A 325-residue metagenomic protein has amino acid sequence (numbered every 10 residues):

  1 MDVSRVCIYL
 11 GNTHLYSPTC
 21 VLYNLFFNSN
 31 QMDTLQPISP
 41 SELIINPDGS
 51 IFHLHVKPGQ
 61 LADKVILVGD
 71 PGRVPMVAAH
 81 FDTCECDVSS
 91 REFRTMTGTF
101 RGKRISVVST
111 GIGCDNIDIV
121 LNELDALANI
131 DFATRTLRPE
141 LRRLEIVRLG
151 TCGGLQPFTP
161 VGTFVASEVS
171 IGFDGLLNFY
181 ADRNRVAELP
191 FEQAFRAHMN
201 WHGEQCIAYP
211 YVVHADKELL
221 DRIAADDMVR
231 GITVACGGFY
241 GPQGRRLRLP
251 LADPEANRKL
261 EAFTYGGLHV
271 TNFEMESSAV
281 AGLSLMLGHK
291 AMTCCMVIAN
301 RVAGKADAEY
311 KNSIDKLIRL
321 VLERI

Functional and structural regions predicted by a protein language model:
L10, L15-S17, L25: Short hydrophobic targeting helices and cationic amphipathic motifs that mediate membrane/organellar targeting
D33-Y211: Metabolite-binding pocket within alpha/beta catalytic cores that recognizes anionic/polar moieties
G154-T159, G282-K290: Alpha-helix C-terminal capping segments
E192-T264: Active-site rim beta-loop-alpha module in soluble metabolic enzymes
R245, L251, K259-L287: A C-terminal functional module that forms or caps the active site or interfaces directly with catalytic machinery
L287-V302: Glycine-rich phosphate/pyrophosphate-binding loops and their adjacent beta-strand/loop elements at enzyme active sites
N300-I325: His/Asp/Glu-rich mid-to-C-terminal helical/loop segments that flank catalytic regions of hydrolases
